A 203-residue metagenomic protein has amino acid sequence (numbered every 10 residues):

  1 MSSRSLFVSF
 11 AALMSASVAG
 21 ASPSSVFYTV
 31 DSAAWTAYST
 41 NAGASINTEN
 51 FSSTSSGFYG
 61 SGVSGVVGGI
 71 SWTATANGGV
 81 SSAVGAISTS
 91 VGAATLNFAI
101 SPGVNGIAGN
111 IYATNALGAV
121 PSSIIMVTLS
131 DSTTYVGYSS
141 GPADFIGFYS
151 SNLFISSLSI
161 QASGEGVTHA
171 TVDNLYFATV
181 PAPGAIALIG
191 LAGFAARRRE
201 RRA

Functional and structural regions predicted by a protein language model:
M1-G20, G184-A203: C-terminal cell-surface anchoring/sorting signal
S22-T179: Surface-exposed, well-ordered secondary-structure segments
